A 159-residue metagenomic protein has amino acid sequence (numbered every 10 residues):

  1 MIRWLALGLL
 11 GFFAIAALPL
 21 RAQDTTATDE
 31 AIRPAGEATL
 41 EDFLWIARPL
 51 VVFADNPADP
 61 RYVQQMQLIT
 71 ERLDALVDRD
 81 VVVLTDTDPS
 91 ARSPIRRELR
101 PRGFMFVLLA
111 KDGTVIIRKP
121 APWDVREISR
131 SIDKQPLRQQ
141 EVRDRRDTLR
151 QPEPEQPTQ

Functional and structural regions predicted by a protein language model:
I2-Q159: Non-catalytic interaction/Regulatory regions outside core domains
